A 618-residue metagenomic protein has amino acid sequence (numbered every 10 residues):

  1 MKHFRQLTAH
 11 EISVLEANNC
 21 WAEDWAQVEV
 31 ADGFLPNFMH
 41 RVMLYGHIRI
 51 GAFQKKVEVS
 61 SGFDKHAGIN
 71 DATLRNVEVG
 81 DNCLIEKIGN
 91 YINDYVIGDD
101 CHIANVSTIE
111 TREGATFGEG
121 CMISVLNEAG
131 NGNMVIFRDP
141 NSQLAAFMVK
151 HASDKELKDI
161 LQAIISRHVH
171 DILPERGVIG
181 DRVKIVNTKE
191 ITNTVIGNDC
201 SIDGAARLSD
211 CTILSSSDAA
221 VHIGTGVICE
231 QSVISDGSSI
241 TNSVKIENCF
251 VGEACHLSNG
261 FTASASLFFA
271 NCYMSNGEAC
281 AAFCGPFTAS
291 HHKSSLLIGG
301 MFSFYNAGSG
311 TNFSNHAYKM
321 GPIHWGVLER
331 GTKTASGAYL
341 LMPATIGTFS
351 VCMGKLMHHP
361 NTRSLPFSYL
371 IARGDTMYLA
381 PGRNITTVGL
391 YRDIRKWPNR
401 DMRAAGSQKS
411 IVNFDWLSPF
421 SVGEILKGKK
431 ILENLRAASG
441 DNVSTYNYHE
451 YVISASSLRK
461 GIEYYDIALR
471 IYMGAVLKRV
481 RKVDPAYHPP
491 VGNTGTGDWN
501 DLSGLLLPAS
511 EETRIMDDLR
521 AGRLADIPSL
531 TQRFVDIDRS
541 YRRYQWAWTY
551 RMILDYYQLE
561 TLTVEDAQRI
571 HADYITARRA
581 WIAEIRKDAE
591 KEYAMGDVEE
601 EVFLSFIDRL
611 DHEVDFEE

Functional and structural regions predicted by a protein language model:
M1-K2, E618: N-terminal charge/polar-biased segments
H3, A9-A22, V30-F53, V57-I69 (+6 more regions): Glycine-rich hexapeptide-repeat left-handed beta-helix
W25: Conserved short histidine dyad/triad with adjacent acidic residue
G68-N70, L74-G80, L84-Q162, V186 (+3 more regions): Phosphate-/polyanion-interacting regions in eukaryotic proteins
V106, R373-E618: Long, compositionally biased intrinsically disordered regions
A163-I179, I185: A charged, amphipathic alpha-helical module
I179-V183, N187-E190, V195-I202, D210-A220 (+1 more regions): Core alpha-helical transmembrane segments of integral membrane proteins
